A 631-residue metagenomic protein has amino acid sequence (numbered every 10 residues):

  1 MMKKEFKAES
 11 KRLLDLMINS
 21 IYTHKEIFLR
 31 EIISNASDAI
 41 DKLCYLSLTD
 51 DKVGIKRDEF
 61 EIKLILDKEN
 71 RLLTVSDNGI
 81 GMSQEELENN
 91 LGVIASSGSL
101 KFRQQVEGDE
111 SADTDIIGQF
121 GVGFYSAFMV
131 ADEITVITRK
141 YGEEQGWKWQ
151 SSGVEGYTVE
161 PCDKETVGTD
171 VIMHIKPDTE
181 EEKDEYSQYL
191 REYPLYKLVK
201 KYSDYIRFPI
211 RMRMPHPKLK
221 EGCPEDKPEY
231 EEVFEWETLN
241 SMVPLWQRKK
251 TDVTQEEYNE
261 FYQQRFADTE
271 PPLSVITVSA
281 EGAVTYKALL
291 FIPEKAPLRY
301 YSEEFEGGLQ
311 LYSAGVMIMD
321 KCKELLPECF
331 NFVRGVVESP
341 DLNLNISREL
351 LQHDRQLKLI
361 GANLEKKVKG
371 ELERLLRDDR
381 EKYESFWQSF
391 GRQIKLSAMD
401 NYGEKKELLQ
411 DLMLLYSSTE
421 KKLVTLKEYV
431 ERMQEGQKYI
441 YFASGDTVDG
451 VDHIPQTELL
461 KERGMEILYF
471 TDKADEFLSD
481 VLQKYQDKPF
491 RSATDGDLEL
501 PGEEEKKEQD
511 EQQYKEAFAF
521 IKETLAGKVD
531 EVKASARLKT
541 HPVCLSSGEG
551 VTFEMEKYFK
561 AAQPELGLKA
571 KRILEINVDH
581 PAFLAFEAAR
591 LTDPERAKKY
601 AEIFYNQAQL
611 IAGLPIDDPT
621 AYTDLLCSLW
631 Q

Functional and structural regions predicted by a protein language model:
M1-Y189, K197, Q434: GHKL (Bergerat-fold) ATPase N-terminal catalytic module, capturing the glycine-rich phosphate-binding loop and acidic
I116, I137-G156, K176-Q631: GHKL/Bergerat-fold ATPase module in large chromosome/replication-associated machines
